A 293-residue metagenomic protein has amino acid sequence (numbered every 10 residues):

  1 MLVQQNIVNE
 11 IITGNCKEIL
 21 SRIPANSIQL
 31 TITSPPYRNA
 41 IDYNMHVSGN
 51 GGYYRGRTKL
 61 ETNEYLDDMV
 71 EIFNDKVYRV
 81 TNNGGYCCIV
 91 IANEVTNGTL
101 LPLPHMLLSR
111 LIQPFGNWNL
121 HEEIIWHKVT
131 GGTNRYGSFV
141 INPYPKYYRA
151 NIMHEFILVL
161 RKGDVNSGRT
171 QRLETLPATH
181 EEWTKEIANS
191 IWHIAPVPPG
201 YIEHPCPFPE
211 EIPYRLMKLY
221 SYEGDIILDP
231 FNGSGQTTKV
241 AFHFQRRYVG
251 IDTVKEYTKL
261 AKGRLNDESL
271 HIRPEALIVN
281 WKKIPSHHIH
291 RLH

Functional and structural regions predicted by a protein language model:
L2-L260, I289-H293: Core catalytic lobe of class I
M106-L107, T258, K262-H293: Class I S-adenosyl-L-methionine-dependent methyltransferase module
